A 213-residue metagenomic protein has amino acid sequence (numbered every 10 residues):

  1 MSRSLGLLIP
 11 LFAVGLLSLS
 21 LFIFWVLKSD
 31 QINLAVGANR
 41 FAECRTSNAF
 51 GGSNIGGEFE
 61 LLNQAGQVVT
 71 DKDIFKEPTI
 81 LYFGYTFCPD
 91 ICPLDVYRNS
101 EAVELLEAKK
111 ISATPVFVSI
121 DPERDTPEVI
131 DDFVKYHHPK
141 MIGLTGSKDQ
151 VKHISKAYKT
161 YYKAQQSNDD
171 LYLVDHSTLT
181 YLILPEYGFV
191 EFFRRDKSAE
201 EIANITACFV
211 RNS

Functional and structural regions predicted by a protein language model:
M1-E58, N212-S213: N-terminal targeting signals for export/organelle localization
N54-G56, P78, D175-S177: Short, small/polar residue-rich loop motifs at catalytic or cofactor-binding pockets
N63-Q64, L184: Short, acidic, Ser/Thr-enriched surface-loop or helix-capping motifs
A65-Q67, G188: Residue-level signal for well-ordered, solvent-exposed loop/turn and beta-edge residues enriched in charged/polar side
V69-D95, N99: Short active-site neighborhood of thiol/selenol oxidoreductases, capturing the structured segment around
I80-L81, P115, T180: Hydrophobic beta-strand anchors of alpha/beta hydrolase catalytic cores
L94-I154: Structural microenvironment flanking redox-active thiols in thiol-disulfide oxidoreductases
Q150-I205: Thiol/disulfide oxidoreductase modules built on the thioredoxin-like
